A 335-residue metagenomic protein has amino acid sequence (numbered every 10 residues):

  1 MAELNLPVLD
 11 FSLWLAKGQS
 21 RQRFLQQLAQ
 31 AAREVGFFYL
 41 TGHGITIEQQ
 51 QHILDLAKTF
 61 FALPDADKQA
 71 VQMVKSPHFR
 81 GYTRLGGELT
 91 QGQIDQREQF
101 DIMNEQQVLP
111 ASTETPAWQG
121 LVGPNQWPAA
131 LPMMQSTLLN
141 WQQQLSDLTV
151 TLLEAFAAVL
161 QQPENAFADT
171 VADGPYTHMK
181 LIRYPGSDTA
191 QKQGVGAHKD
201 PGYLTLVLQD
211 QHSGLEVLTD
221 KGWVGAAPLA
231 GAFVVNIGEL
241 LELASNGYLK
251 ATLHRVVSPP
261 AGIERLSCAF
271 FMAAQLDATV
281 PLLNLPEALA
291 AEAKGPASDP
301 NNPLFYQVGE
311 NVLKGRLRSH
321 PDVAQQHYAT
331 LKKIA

Functional and structural regions predicted by a protein language model:
M1-Q96, L139-N140, Q144-A335: C-terminal flanking tails of non-heme Fe-dependent oxygenases
W14, I102-V108, A129, L204 (+1 more regions): A generic signature of intrinsically disordered, low-complexity regions enriched in glycine/proline and charged/polar
P77-G120, P124-N125: Internal, well-ordered alpha/beta segment that forms a basic, Gly-enriched binding/recognition surface
N104, L109-S112, W118-D147, L153-A157: Eukaryotic endomembrane system proteins
